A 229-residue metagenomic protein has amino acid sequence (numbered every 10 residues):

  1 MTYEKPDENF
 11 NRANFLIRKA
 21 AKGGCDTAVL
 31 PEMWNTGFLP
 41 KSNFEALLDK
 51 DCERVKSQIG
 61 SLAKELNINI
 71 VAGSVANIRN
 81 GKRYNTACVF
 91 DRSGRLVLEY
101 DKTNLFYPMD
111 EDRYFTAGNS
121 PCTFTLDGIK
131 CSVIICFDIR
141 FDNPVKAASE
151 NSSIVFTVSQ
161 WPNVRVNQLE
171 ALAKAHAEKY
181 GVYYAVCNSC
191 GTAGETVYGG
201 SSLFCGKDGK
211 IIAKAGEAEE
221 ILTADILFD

Functional and structural regions predicted by a protein language model:
M1-K5: Short polar catalytic/cofactor-binding loops
P6, F15-R92, E99, N163-V182: Cys-nucleophile CN-hydrolase/nitrilase-fold catalytic domain and related Cys-dependent amidase chemistry that acts on
E8-K19, I139-K146: Short, acidic/polar
T36, C88, Y100-F106, L203 (+1 more regions): Short beta->alpha transition motifs characteristic of CBS
D51, I78-E150, V164-A171, L227-F228: Active-site catalytic loop in hydrolytic enzyme cores
D51-V71, R140-I221: CN hydrolase (nitrilase-like) catalytic-core segments centered on the catalytic cysteine and neighboring Lys/Glu
A72-G73, T86-V89, C122, S202-F204 (+1 more regions): Short beta-strand scaffold segments in enzyme catalytic cores
